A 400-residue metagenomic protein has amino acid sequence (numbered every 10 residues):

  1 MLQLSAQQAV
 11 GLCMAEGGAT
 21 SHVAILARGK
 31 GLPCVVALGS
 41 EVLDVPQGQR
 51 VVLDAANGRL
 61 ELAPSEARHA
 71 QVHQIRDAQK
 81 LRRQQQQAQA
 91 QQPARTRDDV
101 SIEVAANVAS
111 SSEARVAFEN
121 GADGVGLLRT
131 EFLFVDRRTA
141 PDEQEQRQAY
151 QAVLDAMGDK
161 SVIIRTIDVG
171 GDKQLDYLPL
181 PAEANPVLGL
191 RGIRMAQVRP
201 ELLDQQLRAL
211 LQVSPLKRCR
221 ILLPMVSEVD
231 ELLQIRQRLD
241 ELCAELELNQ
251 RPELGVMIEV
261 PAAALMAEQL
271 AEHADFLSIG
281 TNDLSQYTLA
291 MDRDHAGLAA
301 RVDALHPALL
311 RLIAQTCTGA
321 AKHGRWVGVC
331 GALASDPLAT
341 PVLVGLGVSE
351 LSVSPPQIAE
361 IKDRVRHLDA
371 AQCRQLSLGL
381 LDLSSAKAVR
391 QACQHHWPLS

Functional and structural regions predicted by a protein language model:
M1-A122: Acidic, glycine-rich flexible loop/linker segments
R83-S400: Conserved alpha/beta-domain cores
